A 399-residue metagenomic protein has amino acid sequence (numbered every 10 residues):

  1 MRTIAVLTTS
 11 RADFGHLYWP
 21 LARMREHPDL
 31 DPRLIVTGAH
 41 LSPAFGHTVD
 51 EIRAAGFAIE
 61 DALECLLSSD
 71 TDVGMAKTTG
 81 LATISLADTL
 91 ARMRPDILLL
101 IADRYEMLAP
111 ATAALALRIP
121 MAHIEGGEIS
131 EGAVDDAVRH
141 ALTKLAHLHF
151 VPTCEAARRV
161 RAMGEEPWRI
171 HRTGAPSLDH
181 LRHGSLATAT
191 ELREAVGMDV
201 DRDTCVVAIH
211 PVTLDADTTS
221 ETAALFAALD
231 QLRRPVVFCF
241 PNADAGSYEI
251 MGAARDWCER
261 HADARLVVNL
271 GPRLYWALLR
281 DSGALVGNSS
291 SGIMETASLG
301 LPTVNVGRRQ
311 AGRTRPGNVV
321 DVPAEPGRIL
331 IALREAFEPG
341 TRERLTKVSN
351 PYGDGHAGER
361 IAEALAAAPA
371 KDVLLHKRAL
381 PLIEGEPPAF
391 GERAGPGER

Functional and structural regions predicted by a protein language model:
A5-T8, F14-R25, C65-P167: Active-site and donor-binding regions of nucleotide-sugar-utilizing enzymes
L30-M75, S85: Conserved nucleotide-sugar phosphate-binding/catalytic loop shared by glycosyltransferases and other
R33-G38, H149, V237-P241: Short internal beta-strands
H40-P43, A146-S220, A370: A nucleotide-sugar donor-handling region in carbohydrate enzymes
I52, A187-D281: Donor-nucleotide binding loops and adjacent catalytic segments primarily of GT-B fold Leloir glycosyltransferases
L100-I101, H123, H149, G271-G317: A donor-sugar binding/catalytic signature common to diverse glycosyltransferases and related nucleotide-sugar
A297-L345: Nucleotide-sugar donor-binding patch of glycosyltransferase catalytic domains
L330-I331, E338-R399: C-terminal amphipathic helix plus adjacent low-complexity, charged tail appended to glycosyltransferase catalytic
